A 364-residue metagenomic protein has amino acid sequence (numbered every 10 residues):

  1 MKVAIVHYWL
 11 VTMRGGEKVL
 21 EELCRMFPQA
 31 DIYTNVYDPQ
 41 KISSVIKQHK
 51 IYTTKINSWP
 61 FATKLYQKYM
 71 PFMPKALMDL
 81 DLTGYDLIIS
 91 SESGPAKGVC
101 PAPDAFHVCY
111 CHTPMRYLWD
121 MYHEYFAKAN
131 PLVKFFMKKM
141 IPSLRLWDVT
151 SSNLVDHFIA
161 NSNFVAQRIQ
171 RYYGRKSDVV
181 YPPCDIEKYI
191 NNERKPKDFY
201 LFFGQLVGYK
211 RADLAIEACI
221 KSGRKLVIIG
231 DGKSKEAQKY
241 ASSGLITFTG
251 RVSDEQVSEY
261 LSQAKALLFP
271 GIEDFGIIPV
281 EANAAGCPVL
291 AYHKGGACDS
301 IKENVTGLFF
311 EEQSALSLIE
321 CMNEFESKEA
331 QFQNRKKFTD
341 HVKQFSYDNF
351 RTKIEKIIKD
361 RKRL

Functional and structural regions predicted by a protein language model:
Q29-K97: Active-site donor-binding segments of glycosyltransferases and PAPS-dependent sulfotransferases
F126, N130-F158, A166: Membrane-proximal helix-turn-helix segments that form the acceptor-binding/catalytic region of lipid-linked
I190-K210, I216-I229: Conserved donor-binding/catalytic core segment of Leloir-type glycosyltransferases
E236-S258: Nucleotide-activated donor-binding/catalytic signature segment of Leloir-type glycosyltransferases, i.e., the conserved
G250, E303-N304, L308-A315, N323-A330: Conserved acidic donor-binding segment of nucleotide-sugar-dependent glycosyltransferases
S262-D274, C287-P288: Acidic donor-binding loop of glycosyltransferase active sites
P288-Y292, I301: Short hydrophobic beta-strand element within catalytic cores of glycosyltransferases and related nucleotide-activated
Q313, E329-R361: A charged, aromatic-enriched C-terminal amphipathic alpha-helix characteristic of glycosyltransferases across folds
